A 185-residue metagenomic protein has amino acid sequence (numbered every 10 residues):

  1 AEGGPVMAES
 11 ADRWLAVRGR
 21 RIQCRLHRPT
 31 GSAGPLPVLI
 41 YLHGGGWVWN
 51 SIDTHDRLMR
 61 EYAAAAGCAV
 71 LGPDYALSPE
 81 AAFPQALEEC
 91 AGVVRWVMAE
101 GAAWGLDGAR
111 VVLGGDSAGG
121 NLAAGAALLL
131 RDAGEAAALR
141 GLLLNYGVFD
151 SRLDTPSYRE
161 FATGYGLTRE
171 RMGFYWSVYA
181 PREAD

Functional and structural regions predicted by a protein language model:
A1-W14: An N-terminal hydrophobic leader/cap segment in hydrolases
A11-D185: Alpha/beta-hydrolase superfamily serine-hydrolase fold, recognizing
